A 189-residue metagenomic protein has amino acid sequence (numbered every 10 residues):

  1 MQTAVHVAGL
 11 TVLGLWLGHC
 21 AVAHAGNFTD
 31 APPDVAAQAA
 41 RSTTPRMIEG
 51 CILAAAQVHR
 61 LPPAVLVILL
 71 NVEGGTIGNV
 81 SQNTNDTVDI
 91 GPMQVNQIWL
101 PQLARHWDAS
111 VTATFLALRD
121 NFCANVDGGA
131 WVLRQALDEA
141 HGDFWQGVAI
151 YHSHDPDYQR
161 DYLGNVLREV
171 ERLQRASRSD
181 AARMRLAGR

Functional and structural regions predicted by a protein language model:
M1-G9: Bacterial N-terminal signal peptides that target proteins for export
A8-H19: Bacterial N-terminal signal peptides
C20-A25: Boundary at the C-terminal end of the N-terminal hydrophobic targeting segment
G26-R189: Catalytic glycan-binding domains that act on GlcNAc-containing polysaccharides
